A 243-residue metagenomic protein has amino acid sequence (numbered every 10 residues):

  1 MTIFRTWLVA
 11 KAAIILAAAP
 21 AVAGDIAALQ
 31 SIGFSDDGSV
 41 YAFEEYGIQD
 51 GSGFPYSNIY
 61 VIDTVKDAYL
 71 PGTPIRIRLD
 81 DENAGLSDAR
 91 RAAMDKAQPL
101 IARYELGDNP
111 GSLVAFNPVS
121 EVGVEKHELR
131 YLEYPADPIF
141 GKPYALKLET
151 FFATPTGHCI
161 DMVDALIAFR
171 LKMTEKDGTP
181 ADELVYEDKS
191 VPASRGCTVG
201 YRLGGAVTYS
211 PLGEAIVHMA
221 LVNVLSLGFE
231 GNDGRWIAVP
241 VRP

Functional and structural regions predicted by a protein language model:
M1-K11: Bacterial N-terminal signal peptides that target proteins for export
A18-P20: N-terminal signal peptide c-region/cleavage motif recognized by signal peptidases
V22-P243: Exposed acidic/polar residues on beta-strands and adjacent loops within beta-sheet cores, strongest in beta-propeller
